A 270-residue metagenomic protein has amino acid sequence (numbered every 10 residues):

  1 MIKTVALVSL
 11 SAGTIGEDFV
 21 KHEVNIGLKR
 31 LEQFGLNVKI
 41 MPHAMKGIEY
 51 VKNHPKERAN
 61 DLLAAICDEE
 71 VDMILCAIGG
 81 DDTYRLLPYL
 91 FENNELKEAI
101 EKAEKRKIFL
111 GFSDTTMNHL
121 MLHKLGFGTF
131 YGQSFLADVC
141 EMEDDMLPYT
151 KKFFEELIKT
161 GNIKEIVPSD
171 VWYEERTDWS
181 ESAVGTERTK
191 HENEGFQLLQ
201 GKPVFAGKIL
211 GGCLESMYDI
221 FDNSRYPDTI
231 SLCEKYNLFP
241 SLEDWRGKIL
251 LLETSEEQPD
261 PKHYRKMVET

Functional and structural regions predicted by a protein language model:
M1-D72: ATP/NTP phosphate-donor binding region
S11-I15, I78-T83, L110-M117, E257: Gly/Ser/Thr-rich loops at beta-strand to alpha-helix junctions that form or flank small-molecule/cofactor-binding
C67-N94: Long, hydrophobic/aromatic-enriched structural stretches that serve as scaffold segments
L75, L110, I249-E253: Structural motif
L90-K124, G128-L136: Short, acidic/small-residue loops that bind anionic groups at enzyme active sites
M121-K124, L210, E215-M217, E243: Hydrophobic structural segments
G128-E215: Conserved anion/nucleotide-ligand pocket segment
D222-T270: Internal helical hairpin/lid segments
